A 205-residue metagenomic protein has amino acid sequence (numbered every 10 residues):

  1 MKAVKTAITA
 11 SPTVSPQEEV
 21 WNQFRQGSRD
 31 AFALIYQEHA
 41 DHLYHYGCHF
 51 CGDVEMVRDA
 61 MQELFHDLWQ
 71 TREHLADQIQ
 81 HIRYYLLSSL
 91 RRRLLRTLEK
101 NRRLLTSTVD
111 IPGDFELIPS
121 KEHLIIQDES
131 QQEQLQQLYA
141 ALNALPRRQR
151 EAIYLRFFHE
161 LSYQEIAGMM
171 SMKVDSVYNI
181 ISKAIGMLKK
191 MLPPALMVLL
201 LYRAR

Functional and structural regions predicted by a protein language model:
M1-H42, R205: N-terminal module of bacterial RNA polymerase sigma factors
K2-K5, G168, I185-R205: C-terminal edge and immediately downstream basic/flexible tail or linker adjoining helix-turn-helix-like DNA-binding
R25-Q26, E63-H81, K100: Sigma70-family region 2
H45, D59-H66, Q80-R92: Structural recognition of an alpha-helix C-terminal capping motif at a helix-to-coil junction
E73-H74, S88-V109: Arg/Lys-rich amphipathic alpha helix in sigma70-family domain 2
L104-D128: Internal acidic/polar
Q149, Q164, G168-P193: DNA-recognition helix of helix-turn-helix
A152-R156: A short pre-motif secondary-structure segment
